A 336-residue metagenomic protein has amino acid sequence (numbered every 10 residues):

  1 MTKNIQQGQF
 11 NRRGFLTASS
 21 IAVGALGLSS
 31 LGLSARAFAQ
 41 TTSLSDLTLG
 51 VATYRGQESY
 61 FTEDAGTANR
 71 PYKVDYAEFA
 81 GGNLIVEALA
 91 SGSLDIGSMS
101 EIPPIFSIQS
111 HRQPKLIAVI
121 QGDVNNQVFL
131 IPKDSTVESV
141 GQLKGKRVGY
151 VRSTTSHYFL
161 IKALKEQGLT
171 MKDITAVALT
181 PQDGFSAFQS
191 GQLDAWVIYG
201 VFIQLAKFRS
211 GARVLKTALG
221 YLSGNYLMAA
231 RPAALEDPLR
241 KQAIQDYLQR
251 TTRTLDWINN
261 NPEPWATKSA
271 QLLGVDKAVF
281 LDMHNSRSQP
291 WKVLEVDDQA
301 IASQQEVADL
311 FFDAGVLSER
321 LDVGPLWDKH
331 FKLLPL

Functional and structural regions predicted by a protein language model:
M1-G14, S19-L26, A35: N-terminal secretory signal peptides
G32-A39: Signal peptide processing junction and immediate N-terminal pro/mature segment of secreted/exported proteins
Q40-T170, T175-A178, D194-I198, G220-L222: Short, glycine-/small- and polar/acidic-enriched structural segments that line small-molecule recognition paths
E87, S91, G141, Y158-K162 (+8 more regions): Solvent-exposed, polar/charged alpha-helical surfaces in well-ordered, non-transmembrane soluble domains, broadly
S93, S98, I108, R147 (+8 more regions): Sec/Tat-exported extracytoplasmic proteins
I102, Q182-Q271: Pocket-lining segment of extracytoplasmic ligand-binding domains
D237-V316: Secondary-structure end/capping motifs
D309-L336: Conserved C-terminal helix/tail region of periplasmic/extracytoplasmic solute-binding proteins
